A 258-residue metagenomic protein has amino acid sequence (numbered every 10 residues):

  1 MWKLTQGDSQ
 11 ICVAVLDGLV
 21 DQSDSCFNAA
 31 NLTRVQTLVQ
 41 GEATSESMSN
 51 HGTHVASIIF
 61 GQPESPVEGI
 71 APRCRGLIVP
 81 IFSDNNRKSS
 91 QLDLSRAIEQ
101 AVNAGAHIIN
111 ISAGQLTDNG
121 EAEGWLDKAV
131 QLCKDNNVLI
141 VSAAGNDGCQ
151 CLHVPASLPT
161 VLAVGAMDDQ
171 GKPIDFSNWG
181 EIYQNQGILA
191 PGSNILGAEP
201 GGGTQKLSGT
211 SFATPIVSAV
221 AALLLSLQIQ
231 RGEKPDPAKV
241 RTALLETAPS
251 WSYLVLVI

Functional and structural regions predicted by a protein language model:
M1, V55, L94-A97, I109 (+5 more regions): Residue-level detector of buried hydrophobic side-chain packing in well-ordered secondary-structure elements
W2-R34, E42-Q91, S157-T160, Q170 (+2 more regions): Subtilisin-like serine protease catalytic core
D8-S9, Q62, I81-T160, Q170-K172 (+2 more regions): Substrate-binding/access-modulating region of protease and related hydrolase catalytic domains
L16-L19, I58-Q62, R73-C74, V79-D84 (+8 more regions): Active-site-proximal beta-strand/loop segments in catalytic clefts of secreted hydrolases
D24, H51-H54, S112, S211 (+1 more regions): Histidine-centered active-site/metal-ligand motif
C26, T37, V154, A163 (+3 more regions): Conserved beta-strand positions that form and line the central face of beta-propeller blades
T53-S57, R96-E99, N103, K128-L132 (+5 more regions): Solvent-exposed, polar/charged alpha-helical surfaces in well-ordered, non-transmembrane soluble domains, broadly
A56-I59, V79-F82, G192-L256: Hydrolase catalytic cores
